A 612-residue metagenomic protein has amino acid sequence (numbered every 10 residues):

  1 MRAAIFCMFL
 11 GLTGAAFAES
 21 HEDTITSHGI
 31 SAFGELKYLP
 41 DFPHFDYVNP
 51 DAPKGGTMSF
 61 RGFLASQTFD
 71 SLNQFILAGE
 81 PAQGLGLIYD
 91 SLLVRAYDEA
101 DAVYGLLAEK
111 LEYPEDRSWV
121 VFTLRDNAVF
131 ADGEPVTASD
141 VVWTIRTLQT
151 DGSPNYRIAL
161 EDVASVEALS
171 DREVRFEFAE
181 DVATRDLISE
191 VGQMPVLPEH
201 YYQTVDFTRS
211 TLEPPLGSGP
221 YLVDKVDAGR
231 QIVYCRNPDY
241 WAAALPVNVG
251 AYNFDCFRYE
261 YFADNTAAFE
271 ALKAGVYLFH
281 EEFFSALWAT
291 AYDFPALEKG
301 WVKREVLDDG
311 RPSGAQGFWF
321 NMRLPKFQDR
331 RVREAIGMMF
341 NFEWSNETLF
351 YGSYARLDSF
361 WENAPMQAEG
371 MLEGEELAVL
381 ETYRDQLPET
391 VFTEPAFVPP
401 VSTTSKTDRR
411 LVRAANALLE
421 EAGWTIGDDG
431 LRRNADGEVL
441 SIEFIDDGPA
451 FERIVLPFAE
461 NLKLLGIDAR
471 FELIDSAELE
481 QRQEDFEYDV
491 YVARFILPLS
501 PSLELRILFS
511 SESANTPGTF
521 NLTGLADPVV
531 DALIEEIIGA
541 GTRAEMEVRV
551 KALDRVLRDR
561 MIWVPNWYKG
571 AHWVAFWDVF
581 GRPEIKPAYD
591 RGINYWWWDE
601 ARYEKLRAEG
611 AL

Functional and structural regions predicted by a protein language model:
S20-E115, R146, P214-L216: N-terminal lobe/hinge region of extracytoplasmic solute-binding protein
Y38, Y47-P53, I76-A82, K110-P154 (+5 more regions): Aromatic- and charge-enriched surface segment that lines or borders ligand/interaction sites
G62, G79-E80, L216, D227-I232 (+5 more regions): Detector for C-terminal structural segments
Q83-E99, V191-C256, A263-E270, A274-V276 (+3 more regions): Gly/Pro-rich hinge or "lid" segments in bacterial periplasmic/extracellular proteins
G105-E112, A131, V136, E177-L197 (+4 more regions): Aromatic-rich, solvent-exposed beta-strand/loop patch
T123, R157-Q203, S218-D227, M371-Q386: Surface-exposed binding/hinge segments that line and control ligand-binding clefts or catalytic entry sites
R125, R209, A242-Y292, E334 (+4 more regions): Ligand-site clamp/hinge motif
S165-E167, D224-C235, E260-L324, R331-A335 (+2 more regions): Extracellular/periplasmic solute-recognition and catalytic clefts
